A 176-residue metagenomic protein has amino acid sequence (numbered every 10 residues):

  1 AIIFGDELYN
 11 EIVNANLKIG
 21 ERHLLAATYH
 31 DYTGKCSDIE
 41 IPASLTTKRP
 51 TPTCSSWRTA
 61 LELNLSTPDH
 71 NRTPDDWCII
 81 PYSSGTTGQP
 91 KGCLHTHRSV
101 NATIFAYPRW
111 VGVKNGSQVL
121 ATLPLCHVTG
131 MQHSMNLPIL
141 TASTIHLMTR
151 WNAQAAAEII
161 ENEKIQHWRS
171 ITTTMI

Functional and structural regions predicted by a protein language model:
A1, R22, Q166: Short acidic/polar active-site loop segments enriched in Thr and Asp
A1-E11, K91-L94, A121-T122, S143-R150: Short beta-strand->loop structural element characteristic of the AMP-binding/adenylate-forming
I2, W77, S83-T86, V119 (+3 more regions): Conserved S/T- and glycine-rich ATP-binding loop of Class I adenylate-forming
F4-A15, A27-G34, A60, L123 (+2 more regions): Adenylate-forming
E11-P74: ANL superfamily adenylate-forming
R58, L63, D75, H97-R98 (+2 more regions): Structural detector for helix-capping/boundary residues
D69-N71, C78-F105: Conserved AMP-binding A3 loop
N101-Q118, C126-H167: Conserved AMP-binding/adenylation subdomain of ANL enzymes
